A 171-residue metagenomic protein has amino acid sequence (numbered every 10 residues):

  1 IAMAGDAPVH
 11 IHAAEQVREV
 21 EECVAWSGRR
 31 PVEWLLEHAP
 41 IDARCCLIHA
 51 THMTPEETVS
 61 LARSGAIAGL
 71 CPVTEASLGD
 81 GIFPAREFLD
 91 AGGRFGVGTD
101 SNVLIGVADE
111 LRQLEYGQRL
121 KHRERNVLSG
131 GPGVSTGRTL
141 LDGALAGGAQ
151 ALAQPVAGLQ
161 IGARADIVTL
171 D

Functional and structural regions predicted by a protein language model:
I1-I67, L78-F95, R164: Histidine/acidic residue-rich metal-binding segments in metalloenzymes
E15, P72-S77, S101-V103: Short, acidic/turn-prone active-site loops that include or flank metal/cofactor- and phosphate-binding residues
E19, P31, T74, V107 (+1 more regions): Glycine-rich, flexible loop/turn motifs
E37-R44, R86-L170: His/Asp/Glu-enriched, well-ordered alpha-helical/loop segment that forms or immediately abuts the divalent-metal
L47, C71, G137: A glycine- and small/hydrophobic-rich beta-loop-beta segment that serves as a flexible "lid/hinge" or phosphate-binding
T51, P72-T74, T99, V156: Short, well-ordered turn and helix-capping elements at secondary-structure junctions
G69-C71, L170: Replace "UDP/GDP/ADP/TDP-sugars" with "nucleotide-sugars
